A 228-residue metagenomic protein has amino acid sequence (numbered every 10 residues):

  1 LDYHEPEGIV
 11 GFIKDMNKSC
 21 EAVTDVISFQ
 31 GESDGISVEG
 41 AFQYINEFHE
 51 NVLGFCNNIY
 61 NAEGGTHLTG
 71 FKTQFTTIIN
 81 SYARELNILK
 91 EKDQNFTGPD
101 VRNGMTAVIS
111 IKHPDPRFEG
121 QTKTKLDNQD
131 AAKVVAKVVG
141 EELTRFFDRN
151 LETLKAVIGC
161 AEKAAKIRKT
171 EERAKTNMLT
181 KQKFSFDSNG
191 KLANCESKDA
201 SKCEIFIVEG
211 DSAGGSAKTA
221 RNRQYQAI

Functional and structural regions predicted by a protein language model:
L1-I228: GHKL-family ATPase ATP-binding module
